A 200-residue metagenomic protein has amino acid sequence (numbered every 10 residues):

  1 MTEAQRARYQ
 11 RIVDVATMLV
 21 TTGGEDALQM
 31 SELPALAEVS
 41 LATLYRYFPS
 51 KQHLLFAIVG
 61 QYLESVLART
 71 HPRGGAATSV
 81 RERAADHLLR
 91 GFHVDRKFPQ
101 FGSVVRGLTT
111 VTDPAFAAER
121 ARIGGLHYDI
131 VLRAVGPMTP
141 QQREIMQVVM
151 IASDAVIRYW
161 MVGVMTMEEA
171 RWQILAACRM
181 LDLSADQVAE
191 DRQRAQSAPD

Functional and structural regions predicted by a protein language model:
M1-A7, A185-D200: N-terminal intrinsically disordered/low-complexity leader segments
R11, L19-H53, A57: Helix-turn-helix
I12-V20, L28, Y62, V66 (+1 more regions): Short hydrophobic clusters on alpha-helical segments that form packing/core surfaces in small helical domains
Q29, F101-R106, E168-E169, A189-D191: Short, hydrophobic secondary-structure boundary micro-motifs
A57, H71-K97, M146-V149, R171: Hydrophobic alpha-helical connector segments
L67, T112-V148, R171-C178: Amphipathic alpha-helical packing segments from all-alpha helical-bundle domains
F92-P114, I151, R158: Amphipathic alpha-helical segments used for helix-helix packing
P140-L181, R194-D200: Hydrophobic alpha-helical segments that form the core of small-molecule binding pockets and/or dimer interfaces
